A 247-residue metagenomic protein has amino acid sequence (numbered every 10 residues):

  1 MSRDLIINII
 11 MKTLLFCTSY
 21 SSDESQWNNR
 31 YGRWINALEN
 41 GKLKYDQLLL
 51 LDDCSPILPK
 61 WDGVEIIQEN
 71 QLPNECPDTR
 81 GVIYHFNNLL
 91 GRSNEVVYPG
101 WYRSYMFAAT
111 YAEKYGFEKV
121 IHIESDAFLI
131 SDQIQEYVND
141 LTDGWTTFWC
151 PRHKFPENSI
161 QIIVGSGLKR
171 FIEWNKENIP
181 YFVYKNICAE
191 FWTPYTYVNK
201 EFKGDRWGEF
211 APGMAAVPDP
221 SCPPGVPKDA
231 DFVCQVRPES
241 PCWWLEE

Functional and structural regions predicted by a protein language model:
S2-I35: N-proximal low-complexity "stem/linker" segments adjacent to membrane-targeting elements
Y20-Q26, S55-I57, A127-I130, G167-K169: Short acidic, S/G/P-rich loop/turn micro-motifs used as interaction or catalytic elements
Y31-Y45: Short, acidic, metal-binding catalytic loop of nucleotide-sugar glycosyltransferases
D53-K114: Active-site-proximal specificity loops/subdomain of glycosyltransferases
Y115, D140-T147: Conserved donor NDP-sugar-binding/catalytic core segment of glycosyltransferases
F117-F128: Short beta-strand-to-loop acidic/aromatic patch adjacent to the donor-nucleotide binding site
A127-N139: Acidic donor-binding/catalytic loop of UDP-sugar-dependent glycosyltransferases, especially processive GT2
L129-D132, P151-E247: Catalytic core and acceptor-binding pocket of nucleotide-sugar-dependent glycosyltransferases
